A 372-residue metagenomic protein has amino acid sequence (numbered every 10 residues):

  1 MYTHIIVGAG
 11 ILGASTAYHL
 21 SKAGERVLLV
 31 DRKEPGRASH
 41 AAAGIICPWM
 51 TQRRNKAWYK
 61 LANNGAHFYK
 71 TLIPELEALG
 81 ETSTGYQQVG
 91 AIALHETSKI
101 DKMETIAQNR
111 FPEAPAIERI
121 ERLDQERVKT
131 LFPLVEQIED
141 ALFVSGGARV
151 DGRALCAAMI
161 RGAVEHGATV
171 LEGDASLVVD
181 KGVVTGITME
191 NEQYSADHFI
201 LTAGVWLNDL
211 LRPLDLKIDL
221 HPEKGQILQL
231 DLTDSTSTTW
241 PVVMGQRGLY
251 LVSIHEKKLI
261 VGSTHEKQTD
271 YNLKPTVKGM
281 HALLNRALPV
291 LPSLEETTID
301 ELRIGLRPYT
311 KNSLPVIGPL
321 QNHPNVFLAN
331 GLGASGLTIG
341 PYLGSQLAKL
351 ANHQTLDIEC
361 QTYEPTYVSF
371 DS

Functional and structural regions predicted by a protein language model:
Y2-L28: N-terminal Rossmann-like FAD-binding beta1-loop-alpha1 element of flavoenzymes
I5-V7, Y194-W206, G344: Short hydrophobic core segments
S15-A23, R32, G44-I45, E81-Y86 (+1 more regions): Active-site substrate-recognition segment that forms the wall of the catalytic cavity or substrate channel
I45-L131, R286-L288: Dinucleotide-binding Rossmann-like beta1-alpha1 core, especially the glycine-rich loop that anchors the ADP
K60-N64, E96-K102, L142-R161, K274-G279 (+1 more regions): Short beta-strand to alpha-helix junction loop
E81-A93, N109, I117-H166, T264-Q268 (+2 more regions): Helix-loop-beta segment of a Rossmann-like dinucleotide-binding subdomain
A141-H198, N208: Helical element adjacent to the flavin cofactor pocket in flavoenzyme catalytic cores
L291-S372: C-terminal catalytic lobe of FAD-dependent flavoproteins
